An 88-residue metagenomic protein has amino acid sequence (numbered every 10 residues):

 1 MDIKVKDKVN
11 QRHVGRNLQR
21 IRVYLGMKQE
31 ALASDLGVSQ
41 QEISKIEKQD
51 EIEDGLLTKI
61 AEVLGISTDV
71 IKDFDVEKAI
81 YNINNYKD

Functional and structural regions predicted by a protein language model:
M1-D7, K72-D88: Short, charged recognition helix plus adjacent turn of helix-turn-helix-like nucleic-acid-binding domains
M1-Y24: A short, Lys/Arg-rich alpha-helix, primarily the initiator
G15, Q19, S44-K45, K72: Key DNA-contacting residues within the recognition helix of helix-turn-helix
V23, S34, E62: Alpha-helical residues within the helix-turn-helix
G26-K45: Short alpha-helical DNA-recognition segment
E47, L64, D75: DNA major-groove recognition helix of helix-turn-helix
Q49-E62: Short, basic-rich loop-to-helix N-cap that marks the start of a DNA-contacting helix
